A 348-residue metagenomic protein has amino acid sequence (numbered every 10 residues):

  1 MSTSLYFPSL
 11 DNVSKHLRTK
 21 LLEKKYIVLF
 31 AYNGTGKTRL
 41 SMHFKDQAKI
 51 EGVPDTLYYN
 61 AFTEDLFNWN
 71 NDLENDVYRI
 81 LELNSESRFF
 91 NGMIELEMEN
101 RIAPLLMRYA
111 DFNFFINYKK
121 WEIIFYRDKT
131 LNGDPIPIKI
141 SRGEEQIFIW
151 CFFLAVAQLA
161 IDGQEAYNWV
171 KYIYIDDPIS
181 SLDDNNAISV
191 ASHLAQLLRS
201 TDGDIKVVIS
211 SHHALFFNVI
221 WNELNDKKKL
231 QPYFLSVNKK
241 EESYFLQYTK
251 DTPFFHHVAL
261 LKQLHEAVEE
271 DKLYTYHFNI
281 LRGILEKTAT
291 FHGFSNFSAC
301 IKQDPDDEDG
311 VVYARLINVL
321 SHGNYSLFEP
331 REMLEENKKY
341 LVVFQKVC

Functional and structural regions predicted by a protein language model:
M1, M93-E95, S189-G293, S298-Q303 (+1 more regions): C-terminal lobe/lid and adjacent interdomain/linker elements of RecA-like ASCE P-loop ATPase modules
L5-L10, L22-K24, Y32-D46, I138-Y244: Switch/communication elements of ASCE P-loop NTPase nucleotide-binding domains
L10-S14, L21, L57-A61, I116: N-terminal nucleotide-handling cores and adjacent loading/scaffold lobes of large enzymes and macromolecular assemblies
L29: Hydrophobic anchor at the beta1->P-loop junction of P-loop NTPases
M42-M93: ABC ATPase nucleotide-binding domain signature region
D76-R142, L159-Y172: Extended helical coiled-coil dimerization/tether regions that scaffold and oligomerize large DNA-maintenance assemblies
G293-N324: Short, charged amphipathic alpha-helical segments flanked by flexible coils
V319-C348: Long, charge-rich low-complexity segments
